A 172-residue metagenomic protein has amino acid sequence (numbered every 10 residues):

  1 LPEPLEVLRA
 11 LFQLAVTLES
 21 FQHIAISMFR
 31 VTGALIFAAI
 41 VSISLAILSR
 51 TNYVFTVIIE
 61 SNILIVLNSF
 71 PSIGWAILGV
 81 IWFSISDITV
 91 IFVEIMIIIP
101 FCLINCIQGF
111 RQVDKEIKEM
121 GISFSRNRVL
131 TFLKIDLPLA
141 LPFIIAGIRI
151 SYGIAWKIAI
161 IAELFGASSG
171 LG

Functional and structural regions predicted by a protein language model:
L1-I36, V57: Periplasmic/extracellular loop-to-transmembrane helix junction in inner-membrane transport proteins
S20, I24, M28, I59 (+5 more regions): Hydrophobic alpha-helical elements at and bordering transmembrane segments of multi-pass membrane proteins
Q22-R30, I81-C102, A140: Loop-to-helix entry region at the N-terminal start of transmembrane alpha-helices in multi-pass membrane transporters
M28, T32, I36-S44, L48 (+1 more regions): Generic alpha-helical transmembrane segments of integral inner-membrane proteins, especially permease/transport modules
S44-G79, I104-R111, E119: Cytoplasmic-entry segments and transmembrane alpha-helices of multi-pass inner-membrane transporters
I81, F110, K157-G172: Glycine-rich helix-loop "coupling/hinge" segments at transmembrane-helix boundaries in multipass transporters
F92, M96, V129-A162: Transmembrane alpha-helices
N105-G147: Short cytoplasmic-facing helical segments at TM-TM junctions of multi-pass membrane proteins
